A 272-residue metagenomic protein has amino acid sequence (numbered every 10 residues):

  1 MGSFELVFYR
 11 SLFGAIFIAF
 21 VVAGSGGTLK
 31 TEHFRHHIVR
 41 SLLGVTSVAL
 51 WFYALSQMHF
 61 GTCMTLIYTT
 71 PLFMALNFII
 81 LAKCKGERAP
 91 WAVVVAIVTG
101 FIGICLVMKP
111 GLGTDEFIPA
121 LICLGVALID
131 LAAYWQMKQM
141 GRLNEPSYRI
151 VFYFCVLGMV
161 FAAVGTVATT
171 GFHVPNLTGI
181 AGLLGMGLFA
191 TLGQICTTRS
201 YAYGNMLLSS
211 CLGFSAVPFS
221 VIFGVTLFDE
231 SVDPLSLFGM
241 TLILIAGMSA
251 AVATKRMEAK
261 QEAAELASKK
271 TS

Functional and structural regions predicted by a protein language model:
M1, I18, G111-T170, E265-S272: Transmembrane alpha-helical segments that form core, pore/gating elements of small-molecule transporters/exporters
G2-T46, N77, I129-A133, Y153-T169 (+1 more regions): Transmembrane alpha-helices of multi-pass small-molecule transport proteins
I18, A89-K109, L235-T254: Hydrophobic transmembrane alpha-helices of multi-pass small-molecule transport proteins
A19, S41, V45-A49, P71-L76 (+9 more regions): Hydrophobic/small/kink-forming positions within alpha-helical transmembrane segments of polytopic membrane proteins
V22-F52, I118-V126, T166, H173-L192: Loop-to-transmembrane-helix transition segments
E32-L43, E87-G100, P119-L124, N144-V156 (+1 more regions): Cytoplasmic-side transmembrane-helix entry/capping segments in multi-pass membrane proteins
C63-T69, N144-L157, Q194-V225: Helix-helix packing/entry segments at the starts of transmembrane helices
T70-V94, P218-L237: C-terminal transmembrane-helix exit sites in multi-pass transporters
